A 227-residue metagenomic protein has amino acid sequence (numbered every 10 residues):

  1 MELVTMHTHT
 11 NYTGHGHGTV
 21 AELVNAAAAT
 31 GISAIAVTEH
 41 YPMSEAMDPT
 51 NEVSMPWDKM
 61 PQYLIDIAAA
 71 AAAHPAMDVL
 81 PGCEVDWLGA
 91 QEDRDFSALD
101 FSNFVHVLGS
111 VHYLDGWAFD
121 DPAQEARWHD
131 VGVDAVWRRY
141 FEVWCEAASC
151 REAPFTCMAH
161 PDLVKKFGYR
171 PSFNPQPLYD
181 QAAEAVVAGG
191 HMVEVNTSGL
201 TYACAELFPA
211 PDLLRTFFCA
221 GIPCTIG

Functional and structural regions predicted by a protein language model:
M1-G89, L99, K165-Y169, F173-P177 (+2 more regions): An N-terminally biased module of ancient metal coordination in phosphate/nucleic-acid-related enzymes
T5-M6, V105, I226: Short hydrophobic beta-strand that contains or immediately precedes a catalytic carboxylate
H40, I222-G227: Short acidic/histidine-rich active-site segments
A46-M47, Q91, C204-A205, C224: Short Asp/Glu-rich motifs
A90-D95, A118-P122: Short, conserved acidic/polar surface loops in the N-terminal third of protein domains
S102-F104, S110-A220: Domain-core and long-helix interface of multi-subunit machines
